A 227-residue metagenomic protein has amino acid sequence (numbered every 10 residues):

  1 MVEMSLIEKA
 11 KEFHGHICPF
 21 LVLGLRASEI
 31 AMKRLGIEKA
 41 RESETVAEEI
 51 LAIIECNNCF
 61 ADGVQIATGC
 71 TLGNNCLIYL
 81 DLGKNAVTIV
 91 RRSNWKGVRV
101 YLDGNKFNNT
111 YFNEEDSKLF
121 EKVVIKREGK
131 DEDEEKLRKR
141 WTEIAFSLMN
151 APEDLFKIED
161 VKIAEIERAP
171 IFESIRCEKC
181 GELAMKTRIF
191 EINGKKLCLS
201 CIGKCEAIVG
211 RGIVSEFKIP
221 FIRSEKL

Functional and structural regions predicted by a protein language model:
F13-A31: Conserved phosphate/anionic-ligand binding catalytic regions in large, soluble enzymes, centered on
E48-I89: A structural-propensity feature for long, helix-poor, extended segments
D154-E165, K179-A184: Short Cys/His-rich Zn2+-coordinating modules
K162-S174, T187-I192: Short, flexible, mixed-charge glycine/proline-rich loop motifs that serve as phosphate/nucleic-acid-contacting
C177-G181, C198-C201: Short cysteine-rich clusters marking metal-coordination/redox-active sites
K186-F190, I208-R211: Short Cys/His-rich "knuckle" micro-motifs
I192-K204: Cysteine-rich micro-motifs
G203-K218: Short metal-binding segments enriched for Cys and/or His
